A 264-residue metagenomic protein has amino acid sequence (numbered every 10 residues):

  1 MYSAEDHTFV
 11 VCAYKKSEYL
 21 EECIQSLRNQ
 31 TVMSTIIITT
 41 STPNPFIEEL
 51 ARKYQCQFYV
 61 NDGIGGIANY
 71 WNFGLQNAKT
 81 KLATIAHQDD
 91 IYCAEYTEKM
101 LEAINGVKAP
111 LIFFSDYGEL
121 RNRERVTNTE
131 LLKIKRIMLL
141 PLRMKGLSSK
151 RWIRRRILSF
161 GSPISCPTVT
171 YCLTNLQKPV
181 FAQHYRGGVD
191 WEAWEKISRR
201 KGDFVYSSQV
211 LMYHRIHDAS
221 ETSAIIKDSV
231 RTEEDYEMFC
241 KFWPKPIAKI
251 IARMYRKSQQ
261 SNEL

Functional and structural regions predicted by a protein language model:
M1-S26: N-proximal low-complexity "stem/linker" segments adjacent to membrane-targeting elements
Q25-S34: Short, acidic, metal-binding catalytic loop of nucleotide-sugar glycosyltransferases
I38-E48, H87: A conserved acidic beta->alpha catalytic loop
D62-A78: Glycine-rich, basic loop-to-helix element that forms the pyrophosphate-binding segment of sugar-nucleotide handling
A83: Short aromatic/hydrophobic "clamp" motif used to bind/position activated sugar donors
H87-I91, D116: The conserved acidic donor/metal-binding loop of glycosyltransferases
E95-I134: Conserved donor NDP-sugar-binding/catalytic core segment of glycosyltransferases
L140-D228: Conserved nucleotide-sugar donor-binding catalytic segment
